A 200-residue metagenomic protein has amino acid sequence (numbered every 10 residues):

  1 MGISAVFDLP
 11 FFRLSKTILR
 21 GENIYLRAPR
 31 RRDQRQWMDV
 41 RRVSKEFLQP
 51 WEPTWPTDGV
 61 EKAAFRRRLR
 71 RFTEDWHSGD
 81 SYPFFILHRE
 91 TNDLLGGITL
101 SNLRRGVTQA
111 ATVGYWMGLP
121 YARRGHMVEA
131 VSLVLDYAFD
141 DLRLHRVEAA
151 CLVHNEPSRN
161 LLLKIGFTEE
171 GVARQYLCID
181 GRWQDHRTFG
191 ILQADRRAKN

Functional and structural regions predicted by a protein language model:
M1-Q36, V40-P50, P83-N200: Acyl-donor (CoA/ACP) binding surface of acyl/acetyltransferases
Q49-R70: Conserved GNAT-fold acetyl-CoA-binding loop/helix
R71-D75, Y137: A generic secondary-structure signal
E74-G79, F167: Short loop/turn motifs at secondary-structure junctions and domain boundaries
